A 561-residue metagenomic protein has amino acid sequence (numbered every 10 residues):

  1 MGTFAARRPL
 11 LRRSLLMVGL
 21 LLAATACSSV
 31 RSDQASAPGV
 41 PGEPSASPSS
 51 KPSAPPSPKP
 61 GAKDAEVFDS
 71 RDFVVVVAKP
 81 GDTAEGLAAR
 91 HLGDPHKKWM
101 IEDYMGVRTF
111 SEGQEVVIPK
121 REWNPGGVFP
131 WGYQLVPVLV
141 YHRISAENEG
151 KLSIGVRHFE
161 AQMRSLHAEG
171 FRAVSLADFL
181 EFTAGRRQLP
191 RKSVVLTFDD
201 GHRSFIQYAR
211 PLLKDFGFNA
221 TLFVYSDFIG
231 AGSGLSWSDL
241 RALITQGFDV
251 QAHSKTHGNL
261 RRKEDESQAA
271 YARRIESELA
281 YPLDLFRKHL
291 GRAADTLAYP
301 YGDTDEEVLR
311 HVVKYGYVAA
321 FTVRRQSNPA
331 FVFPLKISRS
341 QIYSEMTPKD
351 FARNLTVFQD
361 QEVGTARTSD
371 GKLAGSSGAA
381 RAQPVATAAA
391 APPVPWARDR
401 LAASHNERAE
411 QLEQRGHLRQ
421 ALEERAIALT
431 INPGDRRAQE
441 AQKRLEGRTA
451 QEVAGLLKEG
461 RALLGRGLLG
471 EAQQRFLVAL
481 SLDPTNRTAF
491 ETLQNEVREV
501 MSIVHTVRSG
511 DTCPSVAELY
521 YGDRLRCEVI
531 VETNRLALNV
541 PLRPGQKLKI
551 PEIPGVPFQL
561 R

Functional and structural regions predicted by a protein language model:
A24-A26: C-terminal motif of bacterial Sec signal peptides marking the signal peptidase cleavage site
S28-V30: Bacterial signal peptide processing site
S57, K63-D64, Q114, K120-V194 (+2 more regions): N-terminal pre-catalytic segment of deacetylase/amide-hydrolase enzymes
P58-F68, G86, R90-W131, I427-R448 (+2 more regions): Extracellular LysM carbohydrate-binding repeats and other cell-envelope/extracellular binding modules
K63-P95, R398, A403-L412, T449-A450 (+2 more regions): Primarily a LysM-type cell-wall glycan-binding module
Q134-E147, E169-R172, F182, P190-V194 (+2 more regions): Metal-dependent polysaccharide deacetylase catalytic core of the NodB/CE4 family, i.e., the active-site-bearing domain
